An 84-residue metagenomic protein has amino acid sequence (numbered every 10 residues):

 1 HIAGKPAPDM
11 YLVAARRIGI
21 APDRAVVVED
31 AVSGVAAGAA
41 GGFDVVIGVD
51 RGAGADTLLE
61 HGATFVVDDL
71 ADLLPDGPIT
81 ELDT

Functional and structural regions predicted by a protein language model:
H1-T84: Asp-based, Mg2+/Mn2+-dependent phosphohydrolase catalytic module
